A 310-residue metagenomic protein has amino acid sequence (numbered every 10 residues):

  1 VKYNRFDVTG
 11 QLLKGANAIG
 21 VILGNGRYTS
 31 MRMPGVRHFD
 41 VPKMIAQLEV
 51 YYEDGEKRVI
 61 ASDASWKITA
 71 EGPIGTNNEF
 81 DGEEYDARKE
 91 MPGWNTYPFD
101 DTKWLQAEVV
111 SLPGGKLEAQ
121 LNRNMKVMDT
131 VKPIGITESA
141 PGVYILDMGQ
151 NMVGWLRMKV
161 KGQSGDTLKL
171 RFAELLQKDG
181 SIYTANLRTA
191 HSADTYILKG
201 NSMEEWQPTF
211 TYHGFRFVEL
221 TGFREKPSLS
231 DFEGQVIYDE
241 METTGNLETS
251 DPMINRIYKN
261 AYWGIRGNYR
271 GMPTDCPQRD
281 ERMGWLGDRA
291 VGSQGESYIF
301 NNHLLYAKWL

Functional and structural regions predicted by a protein language model:
V1-R279, G287-D288, L304-W309: Extracellular/oxidizing-compartment recognition motifs
F223, V291-N302: Well-ordered alpha-helical scaffold segments within catalytic/enzyme domains
